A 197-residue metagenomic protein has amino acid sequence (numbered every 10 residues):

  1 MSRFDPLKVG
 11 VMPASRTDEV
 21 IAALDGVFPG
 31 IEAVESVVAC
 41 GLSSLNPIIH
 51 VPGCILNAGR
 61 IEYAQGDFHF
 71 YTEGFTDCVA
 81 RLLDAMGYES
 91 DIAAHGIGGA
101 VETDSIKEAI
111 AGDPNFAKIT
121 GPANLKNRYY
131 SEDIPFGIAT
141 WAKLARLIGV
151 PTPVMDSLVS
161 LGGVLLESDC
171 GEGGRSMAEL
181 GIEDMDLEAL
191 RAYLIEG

Functional and structural regions predicted by a protein language model:
M1-D67: Rossmann-fold dinucleotide-binding core
P13-R16, E102, S176: Serine/threonine-rich low-complexity intrinsically disordered regions
F28, E73, D77, A145-I148: Inter-helical turn/loop segments and adjacent helix faces that build the functional surface of alpha-helical bundle
G41-P135, A139: C-terminal substrate-binding/catalytic lobe of Rossmann-fold NAD(P)-dependent dehydrogenases
G96-A100, K107-I195: Long, low-complexity C-terminal extensions of enzymes
